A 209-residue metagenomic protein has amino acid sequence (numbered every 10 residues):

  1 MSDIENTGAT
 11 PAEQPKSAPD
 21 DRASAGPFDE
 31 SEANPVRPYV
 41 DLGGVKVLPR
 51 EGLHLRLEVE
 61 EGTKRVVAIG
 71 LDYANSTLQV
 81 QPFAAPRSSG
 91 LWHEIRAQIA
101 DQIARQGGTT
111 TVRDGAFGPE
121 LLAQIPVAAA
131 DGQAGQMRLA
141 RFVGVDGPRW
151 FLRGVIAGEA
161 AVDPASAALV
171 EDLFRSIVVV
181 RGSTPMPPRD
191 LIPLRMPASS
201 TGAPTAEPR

Functional and structural regions predicted by a protein language model:
M1-A68, D72, Q102-R105, G115 (+2 more regions): N-terminal targeting sequences that direct proteins away from the cytosol to non-cytosolic compartments
A68-H93: A short acidic-to-branched-hydrophobic micro-motif
G70-D72, V143-R149: Short glycine/proline-enriched loop/turn "hinge" motifs that connect secondary-structure elements and lie
A74-T77, Q136, W150: Short acidic/polar mixed-charge low-complexity motifs
V80-P82, W150-A160: Short, well-ordered beta-strand elements
S89, A130-G132, D163: Intrinsically disordered, low-complexity acidic/polar segments
I95-A97, R138-R141, A157, A167-E171: "Short basic amphipathic alpha-helical interaction patches in structured regions
I99-D146: Signature of long, low-cysteine stretches enriched in small and polar/charged residues
